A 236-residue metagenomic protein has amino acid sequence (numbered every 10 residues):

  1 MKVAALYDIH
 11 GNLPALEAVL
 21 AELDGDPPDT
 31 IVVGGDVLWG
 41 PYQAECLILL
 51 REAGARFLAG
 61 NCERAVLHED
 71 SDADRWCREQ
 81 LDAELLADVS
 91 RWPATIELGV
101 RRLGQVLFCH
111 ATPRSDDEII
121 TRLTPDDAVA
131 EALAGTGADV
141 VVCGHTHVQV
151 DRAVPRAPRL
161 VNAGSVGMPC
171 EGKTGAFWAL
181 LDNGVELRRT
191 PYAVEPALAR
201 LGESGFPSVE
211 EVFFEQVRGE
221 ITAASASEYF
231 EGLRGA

Functional and structural regions predicted by a protein language model:
M1-A4, E97-L107, P155-R159: Beta-strand-turn-beta hairpins that frame and shape the catalytic cleft of phosphate-ester-processing enzymes
K2-S90: Core catalytic region of metal-dependent phosphoesterases/phosphodiesterases, especially metallo-beta-lactamase-like
H10-A15, W39-Y42, C62-H68, D116 (+2 more regions): Active-site environment of divalent metal-dependent phosphoester hydrolases
L23-P27, V100-R102, A134-G137, L180: Glycine-rich phosphate-binding loop signature in dinucleotide/nucleotide-binding domains
S71-D72, C77, R102-T136, P169: Active-site-proximal segments of metal-dependent phosphoesterases and phosphodiesterases across multiple
L123-V166, A176-W178: Anionic-ligand binding region
A153-A236: Acidic, His/Gly-rich catalytic cores of divalent-metal-dependent hydrolytic chemistry
